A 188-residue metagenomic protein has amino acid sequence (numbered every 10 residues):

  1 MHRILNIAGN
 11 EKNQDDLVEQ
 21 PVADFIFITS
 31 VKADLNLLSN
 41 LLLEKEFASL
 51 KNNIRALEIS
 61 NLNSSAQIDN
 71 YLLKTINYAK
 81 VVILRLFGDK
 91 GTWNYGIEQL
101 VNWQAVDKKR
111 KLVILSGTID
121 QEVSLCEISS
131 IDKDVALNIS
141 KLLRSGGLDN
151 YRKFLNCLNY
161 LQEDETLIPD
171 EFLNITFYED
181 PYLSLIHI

Functional and structural regions predicted by a protein language model:
M1-H2, V123-S184: Helix-enriched interaction subdomains in cytosolic or periplasmic regions, typified by TIR/SEFIR signaling/NADase cores
H2-L43: N-terminal basic/disordered segments at the start of proteins
L5-N13, E46-T75: A short, well-structured beta->alpha microelement
F27-A33, I59-L62, R85-G88, S116-T118: Structural motif
A33-L38, G91, D120-S124: Short, charged/polar "capping" segments at the starts of alpha-helices and the immediately preceding loops
N70, V81-L100: Cofactor-cradling patches in redox/metallo enzymes
Q104-L112: A short helix->loop->beta-strand "cap" motif at the edges of active sites that frequently abuts
I186-I188: Conserved small/polar residues in nucleotide/adenosyl-binding loops
